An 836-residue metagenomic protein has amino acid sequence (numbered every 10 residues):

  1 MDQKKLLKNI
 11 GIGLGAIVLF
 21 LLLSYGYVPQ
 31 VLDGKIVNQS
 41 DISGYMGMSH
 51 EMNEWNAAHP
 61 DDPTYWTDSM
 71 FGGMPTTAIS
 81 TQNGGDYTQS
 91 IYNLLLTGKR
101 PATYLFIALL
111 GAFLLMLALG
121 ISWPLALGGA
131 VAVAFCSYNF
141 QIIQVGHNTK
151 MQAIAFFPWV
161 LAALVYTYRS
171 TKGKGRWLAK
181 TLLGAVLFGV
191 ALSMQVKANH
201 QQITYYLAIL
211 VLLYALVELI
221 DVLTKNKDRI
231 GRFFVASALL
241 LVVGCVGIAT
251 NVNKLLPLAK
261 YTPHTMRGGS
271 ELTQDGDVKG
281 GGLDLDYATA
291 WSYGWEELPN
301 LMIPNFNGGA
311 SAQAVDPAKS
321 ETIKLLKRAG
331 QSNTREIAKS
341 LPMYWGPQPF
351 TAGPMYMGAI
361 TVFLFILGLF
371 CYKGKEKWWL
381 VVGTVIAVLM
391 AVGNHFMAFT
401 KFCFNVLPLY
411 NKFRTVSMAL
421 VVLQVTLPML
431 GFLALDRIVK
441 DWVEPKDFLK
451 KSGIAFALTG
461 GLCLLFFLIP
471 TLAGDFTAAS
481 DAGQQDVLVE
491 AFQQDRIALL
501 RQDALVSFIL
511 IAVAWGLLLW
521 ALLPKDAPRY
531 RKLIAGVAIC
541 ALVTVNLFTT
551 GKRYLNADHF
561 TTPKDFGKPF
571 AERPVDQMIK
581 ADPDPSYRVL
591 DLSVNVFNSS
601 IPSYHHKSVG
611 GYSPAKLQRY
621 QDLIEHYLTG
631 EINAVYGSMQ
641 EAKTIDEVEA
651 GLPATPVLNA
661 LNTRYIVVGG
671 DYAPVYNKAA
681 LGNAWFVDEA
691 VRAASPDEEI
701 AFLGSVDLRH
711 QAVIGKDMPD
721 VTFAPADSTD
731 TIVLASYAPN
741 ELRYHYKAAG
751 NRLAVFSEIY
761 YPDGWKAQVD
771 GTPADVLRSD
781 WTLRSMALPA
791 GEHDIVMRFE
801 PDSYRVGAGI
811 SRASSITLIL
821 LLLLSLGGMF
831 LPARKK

Functional and structural regions predicted by a protein language model:
I12-M48, V242-L256, I386-L389, L464 (+1 more regions): Transmembrane signal-anchor helices characteristic of membrane glycosylation enzymes that use polyprenol
F20-L109, L115, V131-I143, H147-A155 (+4 more regions): Membrane-interface coil-to-helix junctions
E51, N56, P60-Q82, G294 (+8 more regions): Extracytoplasmic/lumenal acceptor-recognition loop(s) of multi-pass membrane glycoenzymes
T103-G120, T361-L364, L430: Transmembrane-helix motifs of polytopic, lipid-linked glycan transferases
M116-F135, G175-L183: Transmembrane-helix signature of polytopic, membrane-embedded enzymes that assemble or transfer cell-envelope glycans
V145-F156, T167-T171, L178-S193, Q201-G244 (+2 more regions): Contiguous transmembrane helix-bundle modules in multi-pass membrane proteins
I203, F233-Y293, N305: Polar, glycine-rich mid-to-C-terminal structural blocks that act as macromolecule-binding/assembly scaffolds
F363, V706-K836: Active-site-proximal, structured, solvent-exposed surfaces of multi-pass membrane proteins that position macromolecular
